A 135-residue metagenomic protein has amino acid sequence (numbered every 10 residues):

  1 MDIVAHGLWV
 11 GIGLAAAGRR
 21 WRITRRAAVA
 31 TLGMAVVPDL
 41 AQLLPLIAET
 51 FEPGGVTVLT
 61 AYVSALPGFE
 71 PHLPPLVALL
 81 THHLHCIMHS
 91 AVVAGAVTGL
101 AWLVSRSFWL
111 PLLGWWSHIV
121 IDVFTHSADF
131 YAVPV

Functional and structural regions predicted by a protein language model:
M1-V135: N-terminal membrane-targeting hydrophobic helices
